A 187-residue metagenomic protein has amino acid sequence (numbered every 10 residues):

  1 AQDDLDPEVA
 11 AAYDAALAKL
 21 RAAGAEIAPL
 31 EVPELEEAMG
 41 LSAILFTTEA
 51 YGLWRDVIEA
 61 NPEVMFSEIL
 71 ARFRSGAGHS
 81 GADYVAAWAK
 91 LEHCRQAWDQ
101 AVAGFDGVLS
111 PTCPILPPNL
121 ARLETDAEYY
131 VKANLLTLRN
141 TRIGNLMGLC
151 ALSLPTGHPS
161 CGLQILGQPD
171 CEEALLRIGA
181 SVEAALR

Functional and structural regions predicted by a protein language model:
A1, L109-L116: Short acidic, glycine-rich surface-loop motifs adjacent to enzyme active sites
Q2, A10, D14-A23, H79 (+3 more regions): Structural helix-boundary/capping segments
Q2-D6, L30-A43, S67-H79: Flexible, acidic loop-helix segments that line cofactor/substrate-binding pockets
P7-E31, W54-A60, Y84, W88-F105: Acyltransferase
G40-L41, D56, V85-A86, P117-L138: Short, surface-exposed loop/helix-turn segments at secondary-structure junctions that function as lids/hinges flanking
L41-F46, E124-D126, I165-P169: Short low-complexity, flexible loop/linker segments enriched in glycine and/or proline with clustered acidic
L45-R95, P111, S153-G162: Short helix-loop capping/hinge segments that flank enzyme active sites or metal/cofactor-binding pockets
L136, N140-M147: Short, flexible loop segments at boundaries between secondary-structure elements
